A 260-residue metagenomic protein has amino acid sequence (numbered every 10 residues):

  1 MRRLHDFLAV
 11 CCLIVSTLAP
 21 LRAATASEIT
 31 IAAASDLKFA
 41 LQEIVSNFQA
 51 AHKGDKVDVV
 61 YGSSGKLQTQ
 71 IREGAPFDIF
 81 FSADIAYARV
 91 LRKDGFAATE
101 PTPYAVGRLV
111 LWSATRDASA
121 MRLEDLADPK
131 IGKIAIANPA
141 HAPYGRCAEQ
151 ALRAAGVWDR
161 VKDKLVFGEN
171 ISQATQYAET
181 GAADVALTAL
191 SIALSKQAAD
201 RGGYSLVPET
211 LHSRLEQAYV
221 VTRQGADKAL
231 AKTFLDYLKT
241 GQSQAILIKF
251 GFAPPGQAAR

Functional and structural regions predicted by a protein language model:
M1-L4: Positively charged n-region of N-terminal signal peptides that target proteins for export
D6-F7, Q42: General helical structural elements
F7-L8, P143: Secretory pathway export signals and precursors
L8-P20: Bacterial N-terminal signal peptides
A23-H52, K56-Y61, G65-E73, S82-I85 (+3 more regions): Exported/periplasmic ABC-transporter solute-binding proteins
A75-F77: Short acidic/histidine-rich motifs immediately flanking catalytic phosphotransfer sites in two-component signaling
